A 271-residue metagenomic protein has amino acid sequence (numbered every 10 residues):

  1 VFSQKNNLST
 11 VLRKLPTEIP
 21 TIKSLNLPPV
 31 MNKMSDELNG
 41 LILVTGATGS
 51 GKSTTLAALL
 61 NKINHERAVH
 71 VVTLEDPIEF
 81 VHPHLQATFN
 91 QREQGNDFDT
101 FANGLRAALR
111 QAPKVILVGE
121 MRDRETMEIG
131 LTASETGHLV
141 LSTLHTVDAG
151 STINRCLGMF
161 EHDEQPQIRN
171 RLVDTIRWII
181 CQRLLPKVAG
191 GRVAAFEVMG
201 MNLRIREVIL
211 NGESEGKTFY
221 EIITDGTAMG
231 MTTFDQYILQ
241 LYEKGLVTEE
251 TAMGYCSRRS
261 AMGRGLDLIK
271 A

Functional and structural regions predicted by a protein language model:
V1-A271: Short, flexible helix-loop junctions that flank or precede catalytic/ligand sites
